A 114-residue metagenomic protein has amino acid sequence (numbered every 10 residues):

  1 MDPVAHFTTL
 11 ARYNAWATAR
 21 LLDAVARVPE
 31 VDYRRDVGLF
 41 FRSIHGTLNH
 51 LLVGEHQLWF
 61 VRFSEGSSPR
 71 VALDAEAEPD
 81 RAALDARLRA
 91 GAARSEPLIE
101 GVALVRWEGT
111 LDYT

Functional and structural regions predicted by a protein language model:
M1-F7, A77-A82: Active-site oxyanion-binding pockets that recognize sulfate/phosphate
V4, T8-D74, T114: Short, contiguous alpha-helical
G66-G109: Helix-adjacent hinge/juxtasegments
